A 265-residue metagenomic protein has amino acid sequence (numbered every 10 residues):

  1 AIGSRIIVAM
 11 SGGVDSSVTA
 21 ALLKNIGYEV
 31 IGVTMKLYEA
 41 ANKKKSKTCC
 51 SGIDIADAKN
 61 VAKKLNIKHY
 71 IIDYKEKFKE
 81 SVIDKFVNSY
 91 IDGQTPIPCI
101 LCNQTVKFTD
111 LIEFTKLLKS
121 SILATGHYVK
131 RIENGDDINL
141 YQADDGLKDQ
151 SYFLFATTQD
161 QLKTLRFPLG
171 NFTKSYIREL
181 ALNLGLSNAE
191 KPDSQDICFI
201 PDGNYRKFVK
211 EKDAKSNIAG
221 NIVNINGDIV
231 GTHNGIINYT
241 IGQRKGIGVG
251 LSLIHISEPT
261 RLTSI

Functional and structural regions predicted by a protein language model:
A1-F155, R166, K174-Y176, L182: ATP-dependent adenylation/nucleotidyltransferase module used to activate substrates
K44-S46, L118, I132-N139, K212-I218 (+2 more regions): Short, glycine- and charge-enriched coil/turn segments that flank and shape catalytic ligand pockets
L123, G248-S252: NAD(P)-dinucleotide binding in Rossmann-like oxidoreductases
G146-D149, F153-G235: Contiguous mid-protein beta-loop-alpha structural module that forms a pocket-lining wall or clamp of enzyme active
N238-G248: A short, polar/charged loop-to-alpha-helix boundary motif
I254-H255, L262-I265: Single conserved hydrophobic/aromatic residue that forms the stacking wall/gate of nucleotide- or nucleobase-binding
